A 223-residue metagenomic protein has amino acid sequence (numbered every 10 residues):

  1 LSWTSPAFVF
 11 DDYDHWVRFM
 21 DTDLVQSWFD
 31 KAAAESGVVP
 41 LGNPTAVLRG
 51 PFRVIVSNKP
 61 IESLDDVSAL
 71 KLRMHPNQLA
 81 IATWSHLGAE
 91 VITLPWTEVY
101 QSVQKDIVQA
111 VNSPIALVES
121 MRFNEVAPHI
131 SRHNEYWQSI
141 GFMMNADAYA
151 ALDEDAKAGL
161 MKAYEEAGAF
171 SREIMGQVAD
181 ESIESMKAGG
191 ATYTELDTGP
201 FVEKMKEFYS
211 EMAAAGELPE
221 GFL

Functional and structural regions predicted by a protein language model:
L1-H15, L24, A33-L223: N-terminal secretory/targeting leader peptides
